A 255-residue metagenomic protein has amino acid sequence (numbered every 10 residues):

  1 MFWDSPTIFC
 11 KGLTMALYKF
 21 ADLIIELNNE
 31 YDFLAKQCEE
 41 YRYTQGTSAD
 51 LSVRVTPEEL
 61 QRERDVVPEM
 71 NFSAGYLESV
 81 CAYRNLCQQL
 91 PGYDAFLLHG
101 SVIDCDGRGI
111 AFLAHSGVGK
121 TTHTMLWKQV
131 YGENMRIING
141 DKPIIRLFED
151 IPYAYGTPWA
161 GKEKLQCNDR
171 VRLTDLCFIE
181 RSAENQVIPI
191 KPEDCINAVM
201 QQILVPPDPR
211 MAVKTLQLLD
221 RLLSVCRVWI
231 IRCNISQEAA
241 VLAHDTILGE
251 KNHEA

Functional and structural regions predicted by a protein language model:
P6-S116, L126-M135, I144-A255: A noncatalytic interaction/capping subdomain that flanks phosphate/NTP-handling catalytic cores
K120: Conserved lysine of the Walker
H123: Hydrophobic positions on the alpha1 helix immediately C-terminal to the Walker A/P-loop
